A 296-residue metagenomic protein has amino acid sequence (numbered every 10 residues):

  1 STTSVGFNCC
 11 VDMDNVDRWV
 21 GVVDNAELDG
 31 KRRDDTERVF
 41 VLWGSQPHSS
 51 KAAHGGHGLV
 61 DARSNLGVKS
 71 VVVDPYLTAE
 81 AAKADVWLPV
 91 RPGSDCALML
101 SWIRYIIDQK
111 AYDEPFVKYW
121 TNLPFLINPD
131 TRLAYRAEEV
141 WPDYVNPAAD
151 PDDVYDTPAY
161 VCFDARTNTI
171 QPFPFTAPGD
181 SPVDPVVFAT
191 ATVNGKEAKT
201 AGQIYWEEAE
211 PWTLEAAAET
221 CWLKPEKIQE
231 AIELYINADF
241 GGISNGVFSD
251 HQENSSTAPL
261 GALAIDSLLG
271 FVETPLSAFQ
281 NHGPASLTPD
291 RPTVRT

Functional and structural regions predicted by a protein language model:
S1-V72, A97, S181-A189, A201-E207 (+2 more regions): Extended redox/cofactor-interaction regions of prokaryotic respiratory oxidoreductases
P47, A216-L223, N245-N254, P284-L287: Conserved short loop/turn motifs at secondary-structure junctions
G55-L59, V86-V90, I103-I106, A258-A262 (+1 more regions): Short secondary-structure boundary/capping segments
V72, I243-N245: Structural beta-sheet core signal
V73-A79: Short, polar loop motifs at secondary-structure junctions
A81-A82, V86-N237: Long, well-ordered, tryptophan-enriched scaffold segments
Y112-F116, K227-Q229, G242-I243, F271-N281: Acidic/polar loop patches that form or flank catalytic/metal-binding clefts of enzymes that bind anionic ligands
R132, D250-A264: Long, compositionally biased
